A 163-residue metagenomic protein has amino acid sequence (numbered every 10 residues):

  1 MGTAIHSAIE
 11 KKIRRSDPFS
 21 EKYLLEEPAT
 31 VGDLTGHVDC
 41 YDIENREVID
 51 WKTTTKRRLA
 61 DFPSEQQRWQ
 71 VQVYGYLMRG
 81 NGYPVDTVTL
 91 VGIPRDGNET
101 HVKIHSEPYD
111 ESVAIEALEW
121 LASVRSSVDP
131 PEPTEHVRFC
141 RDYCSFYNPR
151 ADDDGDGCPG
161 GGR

Functional and structural regions predicted by a protein language model:
M1-E47, L59: Metal-dependent nuclease catalytic cores that hydrolyze phosphodiester bonds in DNA/RNA, characterized by
I5-H6, Y74, C144: A residue-level signal for conserved active-site and pocket-lining positions in enzyme catalytic cores
K11, P63-L90: Metal-dependent nuclease catalytic cores in nucleic-acid-processing enzymes, especially RNase H-like/related
R14, R46-V48, T54, R79-P84: Alpha-helix capping at helix-to-loop junctions
D39, D50, Q70: Acidic active-site catalytic centers that drive phospho-/nucleotidyl reactions and related ester hydrolyses
W51-P63: Short beta-strand-loop-alpha-helix junction that forms the active-site gateway of nucleic-acid-processing nucleases
A60-Q67, E107, A114: Short capping loops/turns at secondary-structure boundaries
L77-R163: Metal-dependent nuclease catalytic regions and adjoining charged, substrate-binding loops involved in nucleic-acid end
